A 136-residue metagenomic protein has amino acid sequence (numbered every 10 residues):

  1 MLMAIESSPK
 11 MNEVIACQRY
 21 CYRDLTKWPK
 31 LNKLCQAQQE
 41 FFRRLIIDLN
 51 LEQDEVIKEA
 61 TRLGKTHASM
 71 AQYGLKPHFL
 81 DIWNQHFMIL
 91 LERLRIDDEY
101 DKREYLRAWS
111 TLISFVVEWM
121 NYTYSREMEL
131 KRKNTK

Functional and structural regions predicted by a protein language model:
M1-K136: Globin-like tetrapyrrole-binding proteins
